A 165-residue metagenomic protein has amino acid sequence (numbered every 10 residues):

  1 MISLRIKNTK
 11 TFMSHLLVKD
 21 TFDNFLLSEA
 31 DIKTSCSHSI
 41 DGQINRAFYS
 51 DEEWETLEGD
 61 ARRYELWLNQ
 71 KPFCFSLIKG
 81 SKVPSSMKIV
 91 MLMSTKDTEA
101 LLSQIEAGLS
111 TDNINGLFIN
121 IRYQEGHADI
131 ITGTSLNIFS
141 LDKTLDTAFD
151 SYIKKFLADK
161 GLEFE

Functional and structural regions predicted by a protein language model:
M1-N69: Charge-rich, low-complexity N-terminal segments
S3-I6, F25, Q70, I119 (+3 more regions): Generic alpha-helix detector with strongest preference for long hydrophobic helices that associate with membranes
K7-K10, K19, K33, K71 (+6 more regions): Context-gated lysine
F12, F22-F25, F48, F73-F75 (+5 more regions): Phenylalanine-focused residue identity feature
L27, D31-I32, S37, K96-T98 (+2 more regions): Generic "edge-of-domain/loop-turn" microfeature
A30-T34, Q43, S110, I138 (+1 more regions): Short, surface-exposed, charged/polar-biased interaction segments
G59-H127: Surface-exposed, low-hydrophobicity interaction/linker segments
A128-E165: Mixed-charge, glycine-accented linear interaction segment located at domain edges/termini
